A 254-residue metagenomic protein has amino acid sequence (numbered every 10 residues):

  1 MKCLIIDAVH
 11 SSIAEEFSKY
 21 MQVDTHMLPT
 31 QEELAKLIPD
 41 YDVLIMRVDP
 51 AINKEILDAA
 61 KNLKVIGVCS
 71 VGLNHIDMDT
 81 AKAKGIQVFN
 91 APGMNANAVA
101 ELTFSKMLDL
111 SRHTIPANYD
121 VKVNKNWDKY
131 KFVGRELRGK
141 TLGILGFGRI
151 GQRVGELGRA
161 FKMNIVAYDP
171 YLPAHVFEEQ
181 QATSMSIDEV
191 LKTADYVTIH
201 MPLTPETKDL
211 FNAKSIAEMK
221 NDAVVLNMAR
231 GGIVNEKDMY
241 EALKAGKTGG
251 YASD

Functional and structural regions predicted by a protein language model:
M1-F89, N212-K214: An N-terminal-biased, well-structured beta-alpha scaffold segment characteristic of Rossmann-like dinucleotide-binding
S11, A160-E178: NAD(P)-binding Rossmann-fold cofactor-contacting core
H26-L28, C69-S70, G85-N97, D169 (+2 more regions): Short beta->alpha connector loops at strand-helix junctions that form conserved, small/polar/Pro-enriched
P50-L57, L172-S253: Rossmann-like adenosine-cofactor binding region
L63, R138-T141, A213, D222: Phosphate-coordination loops involved in phosphoryl transfer and adenosine-cofactor binding
K84, P92-T141, E156-A160: Phosphate-binding beta-alpha-beta segment of Rossmann-like dinucleotide-binding domains, i.e., the NAD(P)
F147-G148: Glycine-rich Rossmann-fold phosphate-binding loop(s) that bind the pyrophosphate of adenine dinucleotide cofactors
G151-Q152: N-terminal Rossmann-fold NAD(P) dinucleotide-binding loop
